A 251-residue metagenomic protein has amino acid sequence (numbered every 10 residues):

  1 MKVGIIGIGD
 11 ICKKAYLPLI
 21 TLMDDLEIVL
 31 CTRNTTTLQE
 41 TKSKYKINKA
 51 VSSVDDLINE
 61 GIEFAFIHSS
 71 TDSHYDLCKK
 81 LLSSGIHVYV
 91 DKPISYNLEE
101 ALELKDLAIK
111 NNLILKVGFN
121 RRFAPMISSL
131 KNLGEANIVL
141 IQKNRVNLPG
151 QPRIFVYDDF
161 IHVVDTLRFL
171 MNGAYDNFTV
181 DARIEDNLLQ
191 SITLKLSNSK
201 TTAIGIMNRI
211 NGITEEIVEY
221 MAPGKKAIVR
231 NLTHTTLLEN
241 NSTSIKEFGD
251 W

Functional and structural regions predicted by a protein language model:
M1-Y45: N-terminal Rossmann-like dinucleotide-binding module
C12, V90, L115-V117, V229: Hydrophobic residues in well-ordered beta-strands that form the structural core
L26-V29, E63-A65, I114-L115: Short active-site oxyanion
T41, Y45-Y89, P93-K105: Beta-loop-alpha module in the N-terminal Rossmann-like domain of NAD(P)-dependent dehydrogenases, especially those
D72, S95-G150: A contiguous active-site-proximal alpha/beta segment in oxidoreductase catalytic domains
G118-P125, V146-N177: Mid-domain beta-loop-alpha active-site segment that forms a flexible, acidic cofactor/metal-binding surface
I161-T236: Contiguous beta-strand/loop segments that form the cofactor/metal-binding neighborhood of enzyme cores
K246-W251: C-terminal helical cap and adjacent loop that interface with cofactors, partners, or active-site loops
